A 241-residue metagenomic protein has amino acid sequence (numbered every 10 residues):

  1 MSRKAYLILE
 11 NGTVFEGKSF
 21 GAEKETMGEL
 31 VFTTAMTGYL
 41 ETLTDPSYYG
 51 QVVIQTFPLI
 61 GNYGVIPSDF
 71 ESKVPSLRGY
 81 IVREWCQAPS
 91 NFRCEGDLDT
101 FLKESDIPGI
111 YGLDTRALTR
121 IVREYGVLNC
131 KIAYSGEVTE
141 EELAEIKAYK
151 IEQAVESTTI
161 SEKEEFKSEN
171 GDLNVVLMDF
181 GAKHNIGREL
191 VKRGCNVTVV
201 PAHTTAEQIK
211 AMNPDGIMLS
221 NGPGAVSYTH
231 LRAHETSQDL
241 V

Functional and structural regions predicted by a protein language model:
S2-N174, M178-E207, V226: RNA-binding accessory domains that recognize and position tRNA/RNA substrates
N213-P214: Proline-aspartate-enriched helix->loop->beta-strand connector
L219-A225: Glycine-rich beta-strand-to-loop/alpha-helix junction loops that act as flexible
T229-T236: Conserved small/polar residues in nucleotide/adenosyl-binding loops
